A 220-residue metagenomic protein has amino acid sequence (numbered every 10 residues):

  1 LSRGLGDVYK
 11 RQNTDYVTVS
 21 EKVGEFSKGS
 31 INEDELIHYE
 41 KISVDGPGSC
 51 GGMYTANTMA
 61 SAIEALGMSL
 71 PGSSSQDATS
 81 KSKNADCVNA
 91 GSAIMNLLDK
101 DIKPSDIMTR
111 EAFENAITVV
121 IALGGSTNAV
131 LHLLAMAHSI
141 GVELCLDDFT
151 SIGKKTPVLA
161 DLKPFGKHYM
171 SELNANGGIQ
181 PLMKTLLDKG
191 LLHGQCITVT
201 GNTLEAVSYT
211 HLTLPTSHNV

Functional and structural regions predicted by a protein language model:
L1-Y9, H211, T216-V220: Single conserved hydrophobic/aromatic residue that forms the stacking wall/gate of nucleotide- or nucleobase-binding
R3, D7-N115, V119-V120, G125: Active-site cavity-forming subdomains of large catalytic enzyme subunits
D7-D15, I140-K155: Catalytic or ion-translocation cores adjacent to nucleophile or general acid/base/metal-coordination motifs in diverse
E33-Y39, P71-D77, L98-F113, N128-V130 (+4 more regions): Flexible, glycine/charged-enriched surface loops at secondary-structure junctions
S49-S69, I117-H138, G166-L187: Conserved phosphate/anionic-ligand binding catalytic regions in large, soluble enzymes, centered on
S75, H132-L133, F149, T185-L186 (+1 more regions): Ubiquitous "structural anchor" signal
K81-I94, S151-P164, S208-Y209: Short, mixed-charge aromatic SLiMs
G178-L212, S217: Long, charge-dense accessory insertions within large macromolecular proteins
